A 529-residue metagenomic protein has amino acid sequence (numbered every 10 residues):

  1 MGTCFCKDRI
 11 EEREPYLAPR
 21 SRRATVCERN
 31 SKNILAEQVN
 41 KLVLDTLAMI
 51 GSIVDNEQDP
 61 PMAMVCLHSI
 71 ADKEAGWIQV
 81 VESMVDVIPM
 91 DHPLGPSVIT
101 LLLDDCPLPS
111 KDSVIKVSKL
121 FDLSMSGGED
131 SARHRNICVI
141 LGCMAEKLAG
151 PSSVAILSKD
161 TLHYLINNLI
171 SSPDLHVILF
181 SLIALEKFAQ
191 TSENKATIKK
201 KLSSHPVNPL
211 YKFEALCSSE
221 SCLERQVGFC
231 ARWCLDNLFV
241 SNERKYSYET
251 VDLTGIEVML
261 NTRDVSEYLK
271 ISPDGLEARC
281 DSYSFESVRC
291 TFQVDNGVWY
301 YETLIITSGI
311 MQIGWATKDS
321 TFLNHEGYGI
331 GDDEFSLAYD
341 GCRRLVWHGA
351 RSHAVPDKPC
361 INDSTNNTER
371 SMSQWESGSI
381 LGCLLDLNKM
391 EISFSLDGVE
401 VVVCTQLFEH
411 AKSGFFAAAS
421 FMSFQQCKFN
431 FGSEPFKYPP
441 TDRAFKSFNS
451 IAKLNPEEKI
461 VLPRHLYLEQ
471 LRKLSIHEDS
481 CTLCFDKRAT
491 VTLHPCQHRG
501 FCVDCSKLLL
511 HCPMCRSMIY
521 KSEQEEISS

Functional and structural regions predicted by a protein language model:
G2-S529: PRY/SPRY (B30.2) beta-sandwich protein-interaction domains and their adjacent Ser/Pro/Gly-rich low-complexity linkers
